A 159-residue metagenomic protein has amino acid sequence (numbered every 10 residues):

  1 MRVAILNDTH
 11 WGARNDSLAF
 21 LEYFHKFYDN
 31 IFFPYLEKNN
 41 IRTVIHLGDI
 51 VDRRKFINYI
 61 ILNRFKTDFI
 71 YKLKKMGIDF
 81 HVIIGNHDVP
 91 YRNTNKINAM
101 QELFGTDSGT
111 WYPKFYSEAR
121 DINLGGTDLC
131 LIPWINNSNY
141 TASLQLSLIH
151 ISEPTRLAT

Functional and structural regions predicted by a protein language model:
M1-A4, D121-L131: Beta-strand-turn-beta hairpins that frame and shape the catalytic cleft of phosphate-ester-processing enzymes
R2, T9, A13-D121: Core catalytic region of metal-dependent phosphoesterases/phosphodiesterases, especially metallo-beta-lactamase-like
H10, I135, T155: Anionic group-transfer/hydrolysis microenvironments
F56-I57, P133, P154: Proline-rich low-complexity regions
I70, L129, I149-H150: Extended hydrophobic/Leu-rich segments
P133-N139: Short beta->alpha connector loops
Y140-L148: Short amphipathic alpha-helix with an adjacent loop that forms part of the alpha/beta core around
I149-T159: Single conserved hydrophobic/aromatic residue that forms the stacking wall/gate of nucleotide- or nucleobase-binding
